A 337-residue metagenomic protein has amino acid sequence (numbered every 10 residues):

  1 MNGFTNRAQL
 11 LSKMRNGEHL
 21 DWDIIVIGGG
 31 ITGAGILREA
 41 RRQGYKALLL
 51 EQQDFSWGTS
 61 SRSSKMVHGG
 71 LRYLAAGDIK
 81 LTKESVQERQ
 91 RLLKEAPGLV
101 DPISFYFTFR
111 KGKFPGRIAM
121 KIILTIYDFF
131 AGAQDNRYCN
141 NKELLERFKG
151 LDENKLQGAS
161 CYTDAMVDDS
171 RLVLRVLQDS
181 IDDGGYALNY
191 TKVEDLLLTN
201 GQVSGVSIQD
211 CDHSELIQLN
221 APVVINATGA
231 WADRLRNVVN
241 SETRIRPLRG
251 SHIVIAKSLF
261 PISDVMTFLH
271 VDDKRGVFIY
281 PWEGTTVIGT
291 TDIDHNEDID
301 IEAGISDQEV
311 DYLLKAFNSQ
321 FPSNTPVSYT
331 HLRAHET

Functional and structural regions predicted by a protein language model:
M1-D23, E39-R42: Extreme N-terminal leader/targeting segments of oxidoreductases
I24-L48: N-terminal Rossmann-like FAD-binding beta1-loop-alpha1 element of flavoenzymes
R42-S60: Glycine-rich FAD pyrophosphate-binding loop
K65-R147, V277: Dinucleotide-binding Rossmann-like beta1-alpha1 core, especially the glycine-rich loop that anchors the ADP
F109-L188, L196-Q202, E283, S323: Flavin (FAD/FMN) cofactor-binding and adjacent substrate-gating region of FAD-dependent oxidoreductase domains
S214-V223: Core beta-strand elements of the Rossmann-like FAD/NAD(P) dinucleotide-binding domain in flavoenzyme oxidoreductases
N226-V239: Flavin (primarily FAD) binding-site architecture
T330-T337: Conserved small/polar residues in nucleotide/adenosyl-binding loops
